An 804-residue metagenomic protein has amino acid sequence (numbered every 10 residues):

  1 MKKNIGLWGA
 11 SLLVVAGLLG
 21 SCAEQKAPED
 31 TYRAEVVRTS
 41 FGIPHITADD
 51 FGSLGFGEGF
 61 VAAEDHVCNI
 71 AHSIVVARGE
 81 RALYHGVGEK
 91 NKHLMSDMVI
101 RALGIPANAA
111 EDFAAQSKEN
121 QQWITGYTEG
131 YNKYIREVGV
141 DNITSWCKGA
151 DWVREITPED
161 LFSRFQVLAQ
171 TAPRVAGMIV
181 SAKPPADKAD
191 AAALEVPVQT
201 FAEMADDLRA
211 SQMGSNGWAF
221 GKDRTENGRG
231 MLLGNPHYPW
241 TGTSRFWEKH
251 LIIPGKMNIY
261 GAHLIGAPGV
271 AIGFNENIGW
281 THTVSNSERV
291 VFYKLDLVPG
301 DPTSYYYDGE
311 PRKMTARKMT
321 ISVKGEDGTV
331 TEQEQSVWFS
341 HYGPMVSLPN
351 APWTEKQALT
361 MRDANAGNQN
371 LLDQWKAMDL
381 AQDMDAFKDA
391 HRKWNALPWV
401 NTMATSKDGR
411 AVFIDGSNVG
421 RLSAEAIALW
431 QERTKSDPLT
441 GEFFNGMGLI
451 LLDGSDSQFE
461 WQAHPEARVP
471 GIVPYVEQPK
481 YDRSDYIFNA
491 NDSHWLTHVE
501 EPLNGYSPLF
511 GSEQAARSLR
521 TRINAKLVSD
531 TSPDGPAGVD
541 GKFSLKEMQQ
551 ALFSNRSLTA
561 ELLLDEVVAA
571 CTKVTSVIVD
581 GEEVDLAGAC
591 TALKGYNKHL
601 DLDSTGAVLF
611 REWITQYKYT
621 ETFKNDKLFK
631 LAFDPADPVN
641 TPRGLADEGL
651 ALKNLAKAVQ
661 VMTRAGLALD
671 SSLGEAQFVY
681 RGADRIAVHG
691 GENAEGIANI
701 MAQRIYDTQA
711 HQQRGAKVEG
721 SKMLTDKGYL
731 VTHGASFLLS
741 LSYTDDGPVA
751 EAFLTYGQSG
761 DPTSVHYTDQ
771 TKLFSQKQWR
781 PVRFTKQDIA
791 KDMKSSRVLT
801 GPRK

Functional and structural regions predicted by a protein language model:
M1-G9: Bacterial N-terminal signal peptides that target proteins for export
G9-G17: Bacterial N-terminal signal peptides
L19-S21: C-terminal motif of bacterial Sec signal peptides marking the signal peptidase cleavage site
P28-T243, H250-K256, Y260-H263, G269 (+2 more regions): Substrate-recognition/specificity elements adjacent to catalytic centers across diverse enzyme folds
G57, P106-Q122, T360-R362, L372-M378 (+2 more regions): Second-shell loop/turn segments in exported
N120-W240, S406-G471, Y475, K480 (+4 more regions): Acidic, low-complexity N-terminal propeptides/linkers enriched in Ser/Thr/Asp/Gly that mediate export, maturation
G261-H263, G273-N277, H282-G446: Glycine- and hydrophobic-rich flexible loops that cap the catalytic core of alpha/beta enzyme folds
D373-W399, N504-A569: Proteins synthesized as precursors that undergo proteolytic processing into mature forms
